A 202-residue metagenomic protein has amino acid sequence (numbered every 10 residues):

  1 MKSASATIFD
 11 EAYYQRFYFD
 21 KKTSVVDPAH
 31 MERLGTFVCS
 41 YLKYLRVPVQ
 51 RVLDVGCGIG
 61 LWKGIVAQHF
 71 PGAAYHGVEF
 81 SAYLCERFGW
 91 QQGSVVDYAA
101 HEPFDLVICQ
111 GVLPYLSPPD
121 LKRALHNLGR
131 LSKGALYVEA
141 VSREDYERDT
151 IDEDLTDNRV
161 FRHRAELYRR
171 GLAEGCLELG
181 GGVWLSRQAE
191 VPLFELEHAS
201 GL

Functional and structural regions predicted by a protein language model:
M1-E102, L116-R123, N127-L202: Class I (Rossmann-like) S-adenosyl-L-methionine-dependent methyltransferase catalytic domain, capturing the SAM-binding
I108: A conserved beta-strand element that flanks and buttresses the S-adenosyl-L-methionine
G111-Y115: Short catalytic micro-motifs in class I SAM-dependent methyltransferases
